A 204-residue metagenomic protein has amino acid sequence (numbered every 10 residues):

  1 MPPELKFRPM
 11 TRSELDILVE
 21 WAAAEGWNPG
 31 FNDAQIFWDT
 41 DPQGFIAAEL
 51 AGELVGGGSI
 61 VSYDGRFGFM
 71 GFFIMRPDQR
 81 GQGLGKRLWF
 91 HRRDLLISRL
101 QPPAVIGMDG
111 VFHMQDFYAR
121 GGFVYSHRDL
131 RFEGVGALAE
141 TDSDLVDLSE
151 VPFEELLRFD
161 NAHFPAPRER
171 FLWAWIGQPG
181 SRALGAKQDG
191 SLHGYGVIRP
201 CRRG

Functional and structural regions predicted by a protein language model:
L5-K6, P103-I106, D144: Short active-site oxyanion
L15, V19-S59, N161-A183, K187: Active-site rim helix/loop that mediates acceptor-substrate recognition in acyltransferases
A47, E53-V61, G68-I74, G185 (+1 more regions): Conserved beta-strand in the GNAT
F72-M75, G81-L96, R120: Conserved acetyl-CoA-binding loop-helix of GNAT-fold acetyltransferases
L96-V111: Conserved GNAT acetyl-CoA-binding A-motif
G107, Q115-Y118: Hydrophobic, ordered structural segments
G121-R203: Amide-forming acyltransferase catalytic core, primarily the GNAT-like/NAT-type and related acyltransferase folds
